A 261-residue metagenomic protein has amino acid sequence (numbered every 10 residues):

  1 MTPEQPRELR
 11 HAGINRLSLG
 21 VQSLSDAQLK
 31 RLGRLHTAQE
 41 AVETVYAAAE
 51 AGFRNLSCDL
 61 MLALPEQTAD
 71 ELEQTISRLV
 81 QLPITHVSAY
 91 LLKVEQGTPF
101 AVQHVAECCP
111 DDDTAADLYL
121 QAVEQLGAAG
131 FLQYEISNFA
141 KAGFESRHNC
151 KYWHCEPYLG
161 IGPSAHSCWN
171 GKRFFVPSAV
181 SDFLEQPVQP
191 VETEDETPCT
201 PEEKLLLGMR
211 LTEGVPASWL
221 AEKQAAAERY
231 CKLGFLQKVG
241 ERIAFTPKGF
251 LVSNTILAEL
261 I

Functional and structural regions predicted by a protein language model:
M1-A221: C-terminal scaffold of the Radical SAM
H154, K232, P247: Short, ordered coil/turn segments that flank beta-strands lining enzyme active or ligand-binding pockets
E203, L207, A225-E228, N254: A generic structural signal for well-ordered alpha-helical surface patches
W219-L233: Short amphipathic alpha-helical interaction segments
C231-E241: A short, conserved structural fragment
R242-T246: Minor-groove-contacting beta-hairpin "wing" of winged helix-turn-helix DNA-binding domains
K248-I261: Short, amphipathic alpha-helical interaction segments positioned at domain boundaries
